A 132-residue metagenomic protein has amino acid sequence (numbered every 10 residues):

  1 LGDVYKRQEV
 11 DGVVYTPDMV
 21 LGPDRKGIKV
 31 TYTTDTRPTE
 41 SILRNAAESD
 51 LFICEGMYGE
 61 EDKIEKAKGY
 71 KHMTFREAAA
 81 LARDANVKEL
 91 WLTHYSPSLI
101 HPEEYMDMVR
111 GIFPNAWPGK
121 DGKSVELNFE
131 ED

Functional and structural regions predicted by a protein language model:
G2-N45, L51-I53: Active-site-proximal loop/helix segment associated with metal-binding centers of metalloenzymes
E40-D132: Binuclear metal-ion centers of metallo-dependent hydrolases, dominated by the metallo-beta-lactamase
